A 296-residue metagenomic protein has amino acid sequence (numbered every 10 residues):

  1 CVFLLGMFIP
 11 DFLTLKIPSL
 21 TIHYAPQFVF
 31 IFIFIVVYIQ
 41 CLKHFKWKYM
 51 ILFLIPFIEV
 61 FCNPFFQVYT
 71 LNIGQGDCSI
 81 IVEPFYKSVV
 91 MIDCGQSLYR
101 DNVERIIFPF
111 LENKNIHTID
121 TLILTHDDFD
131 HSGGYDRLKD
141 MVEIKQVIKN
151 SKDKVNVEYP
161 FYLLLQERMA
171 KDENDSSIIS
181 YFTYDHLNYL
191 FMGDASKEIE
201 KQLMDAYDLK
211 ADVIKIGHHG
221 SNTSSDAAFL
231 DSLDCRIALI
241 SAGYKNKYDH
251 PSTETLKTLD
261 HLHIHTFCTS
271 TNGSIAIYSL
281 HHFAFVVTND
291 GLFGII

Functional and structural regions predicted by a protein language model:
C1-T70, I237, T258-C268, S274-T288 (+1 more regions): Transmembrane helix-bundle segments that form internal channels/tunnels in multi-pass membrane proteins, characterized
V29-F32, R137-E198, D260, I264-I296: Flexible, acidic/histidine-containing loops and adjacent segments that form or flank the divalent-metal
Q40-K87, K154-K171: Zn-dependent metallo-beta-lactamase
N63-F108, E173-S196: Conserved beta-strand hairpin/beta-sheet module of binuclear metal-dependent hydrolase folds, prominently
L71-N72, I81, D93, L111 (+8 more regions): Divalent metal-coordination and catalytic microenvironments
F85-I123, A195-L209, F293-I296: Pre-active-site segment of Zn-dependent metallo-hydrolases
V103, I107, T125, F129 (+2 more regions): Active-site-proximal loop/helix segments of hydrolase catalytic cores
T121-I123, K145-S151, L239-G243: Short internal beta-strands
